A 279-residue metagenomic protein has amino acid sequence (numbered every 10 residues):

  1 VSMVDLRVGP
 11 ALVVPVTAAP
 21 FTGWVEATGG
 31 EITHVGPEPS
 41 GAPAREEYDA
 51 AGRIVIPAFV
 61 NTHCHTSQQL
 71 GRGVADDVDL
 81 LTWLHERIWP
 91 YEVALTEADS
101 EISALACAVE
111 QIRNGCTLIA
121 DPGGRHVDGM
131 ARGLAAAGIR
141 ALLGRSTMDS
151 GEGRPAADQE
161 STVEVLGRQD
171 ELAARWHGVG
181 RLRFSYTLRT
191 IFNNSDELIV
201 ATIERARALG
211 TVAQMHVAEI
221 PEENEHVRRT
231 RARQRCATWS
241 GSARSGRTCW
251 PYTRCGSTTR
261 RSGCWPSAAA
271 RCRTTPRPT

Functional and structural regions predicted by a protein language model:
V1-P43, I54: N-terminal metal-binding scaffold of metallo-dependent hydrolase/deaminase domains
S2-V8, G41-E86, L105, V109-R113: Replace "His-x-His-based motif
A11, V25, G30, G52 (+7 more regions): Divalent metal-coordination and catalytic microenvironments
S67, R125-H126, N193, E219-E222 (+2 more regions): Active-site environment of divalent metal-dependent phosphoester hydrolases
R72-I139, V165-G178: Alpha-helical scaffold segments that flank or form the walls of functional sites
C116, I139, G210, A269-A270: A structural motif
M130-G256: Metal-coordinating catalytic core of metallo-dependent amide/deamination hydrolases
R244-T279: Active-site-adjacent C-terminal substructures of enzyme catalytic domains
